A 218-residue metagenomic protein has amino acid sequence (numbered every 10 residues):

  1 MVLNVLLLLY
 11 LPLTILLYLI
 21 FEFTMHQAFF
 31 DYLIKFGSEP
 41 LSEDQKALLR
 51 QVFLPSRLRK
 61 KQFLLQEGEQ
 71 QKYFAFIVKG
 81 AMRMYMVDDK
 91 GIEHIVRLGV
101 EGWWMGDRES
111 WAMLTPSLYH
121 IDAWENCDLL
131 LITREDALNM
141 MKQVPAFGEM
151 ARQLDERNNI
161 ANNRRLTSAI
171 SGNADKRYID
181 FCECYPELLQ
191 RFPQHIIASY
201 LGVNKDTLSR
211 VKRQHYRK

Functional and structural regions predicted by a protein language model:
V2-V5, E22: Acidic, Ala/Val/Gly-enriched low-complexity intrinsically disordered segments
T14, G172-K218: Phosphate-/nucleic-acid-contacting segments
I15-L54: Cyclic nucleotide-binding regulatory module and flanking cytosolic helices
G37, Q62-W124: Cyclic nucleotide-binding regulatory domains
Y85, D107-R108, M140, M150 (+2 more regions): Residues that scaffold the ATP/ADP-binding catalytic core of kinase and kinase-like folds
S117, D136-N173, R177: A small-molecule sensor/coupling module
